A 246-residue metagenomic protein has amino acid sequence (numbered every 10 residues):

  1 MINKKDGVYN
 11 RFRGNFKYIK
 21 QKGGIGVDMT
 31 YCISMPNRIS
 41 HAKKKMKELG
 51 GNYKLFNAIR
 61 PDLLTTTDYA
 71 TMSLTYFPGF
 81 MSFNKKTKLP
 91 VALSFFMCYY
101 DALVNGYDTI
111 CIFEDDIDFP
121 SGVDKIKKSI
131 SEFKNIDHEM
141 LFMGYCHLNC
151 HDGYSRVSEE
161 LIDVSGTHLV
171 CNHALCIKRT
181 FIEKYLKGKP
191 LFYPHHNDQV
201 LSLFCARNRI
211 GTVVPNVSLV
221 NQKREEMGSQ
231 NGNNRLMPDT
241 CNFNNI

Functional and structural regions predicted by a protein language model:
I2-F113, I117-I246: An acidic/histidine-cluster motif and surrounding catalytic segment that typifies divalent-metal-assisted enzyme active
